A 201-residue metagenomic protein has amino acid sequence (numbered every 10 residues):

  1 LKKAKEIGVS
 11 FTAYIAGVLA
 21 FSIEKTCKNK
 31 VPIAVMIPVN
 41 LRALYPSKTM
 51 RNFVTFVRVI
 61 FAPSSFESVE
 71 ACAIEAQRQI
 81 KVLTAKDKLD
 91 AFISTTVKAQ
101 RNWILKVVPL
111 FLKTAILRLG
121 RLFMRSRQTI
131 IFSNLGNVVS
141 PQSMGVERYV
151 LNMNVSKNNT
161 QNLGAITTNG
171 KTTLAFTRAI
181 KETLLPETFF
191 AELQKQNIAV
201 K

Functional and structural regions predicted by a protein language model:
L1, I15-A16, E187: Generic structural signal for individual residues within well-ordered alpha-helical segments across diverse proteins
L1-V9: Flexible, P/S/T/G-rich "lid" or insertion loops adjacent to the active sites of thioester-utilizing
F11-A20: Short amphipathic alpha-helical segments
E24-K201: Acyl-thioester-dependent acyl-group transfer interface
